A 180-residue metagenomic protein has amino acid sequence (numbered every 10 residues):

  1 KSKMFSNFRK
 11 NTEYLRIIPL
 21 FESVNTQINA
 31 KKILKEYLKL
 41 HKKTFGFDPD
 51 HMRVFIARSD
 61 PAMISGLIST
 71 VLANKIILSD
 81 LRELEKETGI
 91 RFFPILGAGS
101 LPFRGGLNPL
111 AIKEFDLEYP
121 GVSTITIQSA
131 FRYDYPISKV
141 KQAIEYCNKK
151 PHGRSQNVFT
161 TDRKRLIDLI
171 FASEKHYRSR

Functional and structural regions predicted by a protein language model:
K1-T12, K42-G46: Short mixed-charge
P19: Conserved, mostly hydrophobic/aromatic
S23: Nucleic-acid processing machinery
T26: Short acidic loop-to-helix transition motifs that present clustered carboxylates
K31-R180: Active-site capping/gating regions of soluble enzymes
